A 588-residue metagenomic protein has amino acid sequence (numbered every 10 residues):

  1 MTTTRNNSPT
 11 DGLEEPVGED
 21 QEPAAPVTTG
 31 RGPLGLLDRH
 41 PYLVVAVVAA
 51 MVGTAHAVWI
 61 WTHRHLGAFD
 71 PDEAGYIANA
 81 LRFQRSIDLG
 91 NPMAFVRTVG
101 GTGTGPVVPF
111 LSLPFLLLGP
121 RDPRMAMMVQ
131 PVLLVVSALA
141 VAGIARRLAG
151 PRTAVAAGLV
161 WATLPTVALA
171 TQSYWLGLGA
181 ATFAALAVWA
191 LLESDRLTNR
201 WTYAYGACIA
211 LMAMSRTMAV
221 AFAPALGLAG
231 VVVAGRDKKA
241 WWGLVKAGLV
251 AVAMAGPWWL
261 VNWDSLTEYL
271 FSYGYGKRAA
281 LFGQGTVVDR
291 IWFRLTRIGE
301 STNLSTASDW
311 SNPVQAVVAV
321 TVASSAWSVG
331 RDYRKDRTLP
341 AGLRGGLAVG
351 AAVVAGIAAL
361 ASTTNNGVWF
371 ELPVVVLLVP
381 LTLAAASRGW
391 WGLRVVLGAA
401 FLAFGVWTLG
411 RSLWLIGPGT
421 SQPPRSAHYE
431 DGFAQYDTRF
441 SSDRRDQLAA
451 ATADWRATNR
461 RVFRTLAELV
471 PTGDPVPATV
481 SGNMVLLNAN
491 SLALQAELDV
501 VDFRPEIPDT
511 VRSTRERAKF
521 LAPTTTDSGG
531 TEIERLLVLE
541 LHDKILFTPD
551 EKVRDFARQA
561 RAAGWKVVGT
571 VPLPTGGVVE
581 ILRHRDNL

Functional and structural regions predicted by a protein language model:
N7, R147-R152, A184-A204, M212 (+1 more regions): Membrane-interface transmembrane helices that cradle and orient dolichyl/undecaprenyl
V52-G53, A157-T163, W189, I209-A213: Short helix- or helix-capping micro-motifs that position conserved polar/aromatic residues at function-defining sites
T62-A74, I87-P109, R124, V485: Membrane-proximal lumenal/periplasmic loop motifs of glycosylation machinery
M127-Q130, T166-A180, G367-V368: Short acidic/glycine- and proline-prone juxtamembrane loop motifs at membrane-interface regions of multi-pass membrane
E193, A221-V252, S328-R337, P380 (+1 more regions): Perimembrane helix-loop-helix junctions
A207, G248-V252, A386-E430: Signature aromatic-anchored transmembrane alpha helix within multi-pass, membrane-resident enzymes that catalyze glycan
V231, A307-L343, V354-A355, R394-G398 (+1 more regions): Hydrophobic, aromatic-rich transmembrane alpha-helices and their immediate juxtamembrane boundary segments
G243-D289, F293, I357, S362 (+1 more regions): Membrane-lumen/periplasm interface segments of specific transmembrane helices in polyprenyl phosphate-linked
